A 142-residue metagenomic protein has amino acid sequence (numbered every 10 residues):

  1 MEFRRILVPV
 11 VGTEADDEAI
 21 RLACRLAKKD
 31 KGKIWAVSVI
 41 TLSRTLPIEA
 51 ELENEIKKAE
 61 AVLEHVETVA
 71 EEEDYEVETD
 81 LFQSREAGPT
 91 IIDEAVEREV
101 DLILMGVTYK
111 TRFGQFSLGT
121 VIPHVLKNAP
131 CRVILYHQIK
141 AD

Functional and structural regions predicted by a protein language model:
M1, E71-I103, D142: Structural beta-alpha unit
M1-A50, E71-E73, E78: Small/aliphatic-rich secondary-structure junction motif
C24, I92, P123: Active-site phosphate/pyrophosphate- and oxyanion-stabilizing loops and adjacent acidic/basic residues in soluble
K28, V96-E97, K127: Solvent-exposed polar/charged
S38-V39, G106-T108, H137-Q138: Short secondary-structure boundary segments
E51-A61: A short acidic, glycine-rich active-site loop that binds or catalyzes chemistry on phosphate/adenosine moieties
M105-N128, D142: Glycine-rich, Arg-bearing micro-motifs that act as flexible, cationic patches
C131-D142: Short, flexible loop segments at boundaries between secondary-structure elements
